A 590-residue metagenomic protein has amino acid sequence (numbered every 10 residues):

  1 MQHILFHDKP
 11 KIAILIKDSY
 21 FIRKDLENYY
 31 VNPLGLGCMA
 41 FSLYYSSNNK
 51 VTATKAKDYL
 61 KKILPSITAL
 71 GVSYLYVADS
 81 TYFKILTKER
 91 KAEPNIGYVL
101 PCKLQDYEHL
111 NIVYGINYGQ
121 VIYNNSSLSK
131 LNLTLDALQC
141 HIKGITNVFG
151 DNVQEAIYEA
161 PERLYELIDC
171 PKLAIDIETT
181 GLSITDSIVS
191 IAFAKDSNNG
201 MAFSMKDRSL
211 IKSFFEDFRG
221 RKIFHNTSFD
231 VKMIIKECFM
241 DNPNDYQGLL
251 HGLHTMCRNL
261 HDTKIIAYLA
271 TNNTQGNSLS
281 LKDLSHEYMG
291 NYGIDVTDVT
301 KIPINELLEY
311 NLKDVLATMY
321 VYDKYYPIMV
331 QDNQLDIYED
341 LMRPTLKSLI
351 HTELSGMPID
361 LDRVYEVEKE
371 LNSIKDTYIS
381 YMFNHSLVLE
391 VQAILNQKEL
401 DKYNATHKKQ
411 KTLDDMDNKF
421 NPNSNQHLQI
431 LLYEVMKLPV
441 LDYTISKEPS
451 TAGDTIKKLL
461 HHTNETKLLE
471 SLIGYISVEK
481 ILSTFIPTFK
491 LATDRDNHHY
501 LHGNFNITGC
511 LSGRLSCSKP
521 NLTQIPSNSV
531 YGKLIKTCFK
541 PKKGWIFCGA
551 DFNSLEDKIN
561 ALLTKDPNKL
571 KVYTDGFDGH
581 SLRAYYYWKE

Functional and structural regions predicted by a protein language model:
M1-T146: A polyanion-binding, active-site-adjacent surface
L5-I14, D18-M39, T146-D283, E287 (+2 more regions): Conserved RNase H-like, two-metal-ion catalytic cores of nucleic-acid enzymes
S73-A78, G220-S228, N421, D551: Short glycine-rich phosphate-binding loop at a beta-alpha junction
T81-F83, F229-D230, H427: Alpha-helix capping/helix-boundary segments
K143-F203, Y246-L253, G276, E287-Y288 (+5 more regions): Conserved "right-hand" nucleotidyltransferase catalytic core of DNA-directed polymerases
D241-L249, K437-T444, T564-D575: Cytochrome P450 catalytic domain signature, combining two hallmark sequence patches
L269-N273, A550, K571-D575: Conserved, non-catalytic sequence blocks in retroelement Pol enzymes and Pol-derived host proteins
G579-E590: Generic long, charged, amphipathic alpha-helical segments
